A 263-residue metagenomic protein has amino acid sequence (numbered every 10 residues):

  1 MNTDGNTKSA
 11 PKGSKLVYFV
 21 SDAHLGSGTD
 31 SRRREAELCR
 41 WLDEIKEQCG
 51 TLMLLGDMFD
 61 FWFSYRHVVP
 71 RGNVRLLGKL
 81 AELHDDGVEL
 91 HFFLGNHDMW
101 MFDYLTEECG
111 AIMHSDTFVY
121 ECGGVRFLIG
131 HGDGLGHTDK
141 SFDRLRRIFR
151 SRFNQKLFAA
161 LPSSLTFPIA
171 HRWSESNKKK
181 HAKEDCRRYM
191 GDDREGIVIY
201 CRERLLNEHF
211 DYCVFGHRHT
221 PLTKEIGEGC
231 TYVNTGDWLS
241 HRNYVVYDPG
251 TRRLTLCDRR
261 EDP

Functional and structural regions predicted by a protein language model:
N2, N6-K8, K12, D43 (+1 more regions): Long, positively charged, glycine-interspersed low-complexity recognition regions
K8-V20, L25-C122: Core catalytic region of metal-dependent phosphoesterases/phosphodiesterases, especially metallo-beta-lactamase-like
A23-H24, D133, R260: Anionic group-transfer/hydrolysis microenvironments
G26-G28, D60-F63, F93-D103, L135-H137 (+2 more regions): Active-site environment of divalent metal-dependent phosphoester hydrolases
D60-L83, K180-F210: N-terminal short leaders/motifs
G110-S115, L128, D133, D139-F149 (+2 more regions): Conserved beta-sheet core of the metallophosphoesterase superfamily
C122-G123, G227: Structural motif
G132-G196: Active-site-proximal loop/helix segment associated with metal-binding centers of metalloenzymes
